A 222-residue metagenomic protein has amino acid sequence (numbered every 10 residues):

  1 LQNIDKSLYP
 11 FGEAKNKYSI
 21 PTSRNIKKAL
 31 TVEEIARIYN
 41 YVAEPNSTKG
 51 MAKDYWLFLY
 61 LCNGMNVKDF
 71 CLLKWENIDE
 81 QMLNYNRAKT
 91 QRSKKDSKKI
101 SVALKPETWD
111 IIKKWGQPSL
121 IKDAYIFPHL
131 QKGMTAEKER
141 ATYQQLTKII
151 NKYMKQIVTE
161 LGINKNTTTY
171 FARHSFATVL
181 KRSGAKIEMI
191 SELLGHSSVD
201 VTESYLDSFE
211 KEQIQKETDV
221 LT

Functional and structural regions predicted by a protein language model:
L1-E13: N-terminal DNA-binding recognition helix of tyrosine site-specific recombinases/integrases
E13-N16, L72-K114: Conserved tyrosine-mediated DNA breakage-rejoining catalytic core shared by Y-recombinases
A14-M51: Long, amphipathic, Lys/Arg-enriched alpha-helical "connector/arm" segment
A29, R87-Q91, G133, L194-D219: Catalytic-site neighborhood detector that most strongly recognizes the C-terminal catalytic loop/helix of tyrosine
I35-A36, K105-N164: Active-site/catalytic core of tyrosine-dependent DNA strand-transfer enzymes
A43-N46, A88-A103, E137-L146, N164-F171: Short, contiguous acidic/charged loop-to-helix segments that flank catalytic cores in large enzymes
L57, L61, M65-D69, F171-S197: C-terminal catalytic core of tyrosine-transesterase DNA break-rejoin enzymes
N77-M82, N164-K165, A185-S204: Short, polar N-cap/turn motifs at the start of nucleic acid-interacting alpha helices
